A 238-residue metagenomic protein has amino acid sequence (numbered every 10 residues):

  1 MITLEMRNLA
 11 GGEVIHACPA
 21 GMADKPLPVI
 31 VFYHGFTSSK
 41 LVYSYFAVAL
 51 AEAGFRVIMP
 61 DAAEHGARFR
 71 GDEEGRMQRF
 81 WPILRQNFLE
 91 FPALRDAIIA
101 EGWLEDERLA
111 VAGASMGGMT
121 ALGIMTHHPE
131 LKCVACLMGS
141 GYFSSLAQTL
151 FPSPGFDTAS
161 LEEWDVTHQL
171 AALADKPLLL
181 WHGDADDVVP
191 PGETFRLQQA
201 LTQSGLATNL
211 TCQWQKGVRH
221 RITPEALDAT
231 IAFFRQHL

Functional and structural regions predicted by a protein language model:
M1-K25: N-terminal cap/lid segment of alpha/beta-hydrolase-fold proteins
K25-G35: Short beta-strand element of the alpha/beta-hydrolase
F36-V48, A62: The serine-hydrolase catalytic nucleophile loop
A49-E73: Conserved alpha/beta-hydrolase
Q78-G102: Alpha/beta-hydrolase active-site loop
L94-G155: Primarily recognizes the serine-hydrolase "nucleophile elbow" in alpha/beta-hydrolase and SGNH/GDSL folds
S144-L201: The feature captures the conserved acid-bearing segment of alpha/beta-hydrolase catalytic domains
S204-L238: C-terminal catalytic histidine-bearing segment of alpha/beta-hydrolase fold enzymes
